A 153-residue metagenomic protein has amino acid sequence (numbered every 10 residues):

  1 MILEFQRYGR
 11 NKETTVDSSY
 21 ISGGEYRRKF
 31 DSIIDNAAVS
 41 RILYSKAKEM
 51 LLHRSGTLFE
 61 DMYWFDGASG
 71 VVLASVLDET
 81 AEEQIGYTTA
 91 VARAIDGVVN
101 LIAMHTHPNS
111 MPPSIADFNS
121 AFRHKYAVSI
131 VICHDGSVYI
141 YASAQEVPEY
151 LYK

Functional and structural regions predicted by a protein language model:
M1-G97: Glycine-rich short-loop/terminal segments
L3-T15, R123-K153: Divalent-metal-activated hydrolytic enzyme cores
M50-T57, N119-V128: Short, surface-exposed loop and linker segments with low hydrophobicity and enrichment for Pro/Ser/Thr
E60-M62, L101, A127: Residue-level detector of short, conserved catalytic/binding motifs and their immediate flanks
F65-S69, P108, V131-S137: Short, flexible beta-strand-to-coil junctions
S75-K125, H134: Short HxH-centered metal-ligating active-site micro-motif
